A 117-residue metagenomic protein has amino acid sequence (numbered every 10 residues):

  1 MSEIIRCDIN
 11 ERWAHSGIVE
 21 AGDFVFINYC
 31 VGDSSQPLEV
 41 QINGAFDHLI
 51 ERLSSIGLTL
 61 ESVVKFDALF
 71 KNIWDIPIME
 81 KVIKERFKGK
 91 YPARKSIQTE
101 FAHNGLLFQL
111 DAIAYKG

Functional and structural regions predicted by a protein language model:
M1-V64, F70-G117: N-terminal presequence-like segments and the immediate start of the first folded domain
